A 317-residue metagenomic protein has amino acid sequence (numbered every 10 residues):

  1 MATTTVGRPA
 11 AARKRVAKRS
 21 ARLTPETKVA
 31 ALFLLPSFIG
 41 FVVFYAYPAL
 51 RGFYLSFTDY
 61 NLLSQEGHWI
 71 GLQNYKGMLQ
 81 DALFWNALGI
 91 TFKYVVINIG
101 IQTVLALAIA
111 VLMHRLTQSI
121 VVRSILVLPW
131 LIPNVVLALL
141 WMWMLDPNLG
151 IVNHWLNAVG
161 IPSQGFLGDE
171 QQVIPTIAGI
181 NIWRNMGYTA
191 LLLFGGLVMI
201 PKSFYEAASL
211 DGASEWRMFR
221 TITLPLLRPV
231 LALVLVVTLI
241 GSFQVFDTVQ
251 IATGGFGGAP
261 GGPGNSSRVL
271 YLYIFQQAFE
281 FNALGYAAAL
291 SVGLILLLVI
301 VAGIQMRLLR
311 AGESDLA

Functional and structural regions predicted by a protein language model:
M1-T24: Short, Lys/Arg-rich, polar N-terminal cytosolic tail immediately upstream of the first transmembrane signal-anchor
E26-A317: A structural signal for multi-pass alpha-helical bundles of membrane permease subunits that mediate small-molecule
